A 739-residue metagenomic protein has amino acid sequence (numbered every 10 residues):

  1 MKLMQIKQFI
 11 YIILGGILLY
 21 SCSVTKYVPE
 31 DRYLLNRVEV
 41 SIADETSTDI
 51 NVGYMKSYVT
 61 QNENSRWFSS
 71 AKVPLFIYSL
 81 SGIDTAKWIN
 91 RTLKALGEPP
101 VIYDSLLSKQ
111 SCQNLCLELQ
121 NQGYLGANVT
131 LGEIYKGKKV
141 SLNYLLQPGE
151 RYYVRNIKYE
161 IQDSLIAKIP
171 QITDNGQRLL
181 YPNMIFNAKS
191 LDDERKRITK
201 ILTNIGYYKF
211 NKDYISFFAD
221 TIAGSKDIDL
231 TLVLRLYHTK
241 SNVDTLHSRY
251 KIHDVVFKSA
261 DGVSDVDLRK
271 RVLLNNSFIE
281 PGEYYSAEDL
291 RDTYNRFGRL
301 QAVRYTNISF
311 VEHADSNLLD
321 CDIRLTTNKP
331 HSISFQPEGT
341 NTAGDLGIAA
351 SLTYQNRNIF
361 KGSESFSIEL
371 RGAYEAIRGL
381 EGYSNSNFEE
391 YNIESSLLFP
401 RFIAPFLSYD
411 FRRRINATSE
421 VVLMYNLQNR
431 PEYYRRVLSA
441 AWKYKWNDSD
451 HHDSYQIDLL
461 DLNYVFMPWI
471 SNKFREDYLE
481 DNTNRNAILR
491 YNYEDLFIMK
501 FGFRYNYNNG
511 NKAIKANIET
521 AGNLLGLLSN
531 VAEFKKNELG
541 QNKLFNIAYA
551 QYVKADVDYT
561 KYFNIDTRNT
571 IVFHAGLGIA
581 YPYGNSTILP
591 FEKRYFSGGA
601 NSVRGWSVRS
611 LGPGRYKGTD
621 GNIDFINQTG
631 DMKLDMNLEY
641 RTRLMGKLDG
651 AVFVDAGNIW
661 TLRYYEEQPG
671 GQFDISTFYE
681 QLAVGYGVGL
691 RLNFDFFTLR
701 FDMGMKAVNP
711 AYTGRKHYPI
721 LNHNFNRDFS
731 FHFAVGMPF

Functional and structural regions predicted by a protein language model:
Q5-I13: Sec-dependent signal peptide recognition, specifically the positively charged N-region followed immediately by
I6, S23-N341, R371, V553-V557 (+1 more regions): Periplasmic polypeptide-binding modules associated with outer-membrane biogenesis and secretion
G137, E150, A314, N509 (+3 more regions): A generic beta-sheet turn/junction motif
I166, Q171, E283-K515, R604-G605 (+5 more regions): Gram-negative/organellar outer-membrane beta-barrel architecture
F297, Y354, L397, Y559 (+6 more regions): Hydrophobic, well-ordered secondary-structure elements that form the walls of internal hydrophobic environments
T340-A343, Q456-T642, V652-I675: C-terminal outer-membrane beta-barrel translocator/porin domains of Gram-negative envelope proteins and their
L527-S529, I623, Y665-A683, G714-N724 (+1 more regions): Outer-membrane beta-barrel domain signature, especially the mid-to-C-terminal portions of large Gram-negative OMP
